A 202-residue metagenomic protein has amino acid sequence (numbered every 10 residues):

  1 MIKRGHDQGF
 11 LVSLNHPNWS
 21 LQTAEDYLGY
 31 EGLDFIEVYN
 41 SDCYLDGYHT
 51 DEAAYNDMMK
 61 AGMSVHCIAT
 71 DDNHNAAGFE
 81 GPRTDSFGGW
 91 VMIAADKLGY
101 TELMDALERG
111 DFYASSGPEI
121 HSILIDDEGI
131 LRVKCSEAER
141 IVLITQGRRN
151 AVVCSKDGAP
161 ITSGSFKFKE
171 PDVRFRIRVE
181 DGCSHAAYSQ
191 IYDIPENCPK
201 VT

Functional and structural regions predicted by a protein language model:
M1-S13, N56-M59: Surface-exposed amphipathic alpha-helices with a cationic face
H6, H16, H74: Histidine-centered active-site/metal-ligand motif
S13-L14, E37: Conserved beta-strand positions in the central sheet of alpha/beta enzyme cores
L14-S20: Short gly/ser/thr-rich secondary-structure transition/capping motifs
L21-T202: Charged catalytic cores and adjacent phosphate/nucleic-acid-binding surfaces used for phosphate/nucleic-acid chemistry
